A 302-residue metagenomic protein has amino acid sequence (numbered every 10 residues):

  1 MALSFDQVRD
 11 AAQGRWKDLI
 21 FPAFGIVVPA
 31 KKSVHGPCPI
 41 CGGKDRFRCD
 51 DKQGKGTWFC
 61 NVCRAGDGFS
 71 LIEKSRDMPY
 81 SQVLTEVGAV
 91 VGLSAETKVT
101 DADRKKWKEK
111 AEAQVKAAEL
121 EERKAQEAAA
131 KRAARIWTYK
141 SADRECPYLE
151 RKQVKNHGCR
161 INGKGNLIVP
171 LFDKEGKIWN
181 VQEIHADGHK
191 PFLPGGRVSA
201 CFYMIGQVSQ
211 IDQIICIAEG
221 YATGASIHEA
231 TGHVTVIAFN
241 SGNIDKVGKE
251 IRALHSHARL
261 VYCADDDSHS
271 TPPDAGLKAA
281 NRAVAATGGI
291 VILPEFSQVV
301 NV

Functional and structural regions predicted by a protein language model:
M1-G14, F59, C63-G66, Q210-Q213 (+1 more regions): TOPRIM fold recognition
M1-K98, A142, P147, R151 (+2 more regions): N-terminal structured subdomain of primase-like DNA metabolism proteins
H35, A89, K164-I168, S297-V302: A short acidic, often aromatic-flanked loop/helix-cap motif at beta-alpha or helix-coil junctions that lines enzyme
G68, D187-K190, N301: A short local loop/turn or secondary-structure capping micro-motif enriched for an aromatic residue
L84-I136: Conserved active-site segments centered on acidic
E121, A125-Q126, K131, I136-G163 (+1 more regions): Nucleic-acid enzyme cleavage-core boundary/entry regions
N162-S256: Phosphate-handling DNA/RNA-contact segment within nucleic-acid enzymes
